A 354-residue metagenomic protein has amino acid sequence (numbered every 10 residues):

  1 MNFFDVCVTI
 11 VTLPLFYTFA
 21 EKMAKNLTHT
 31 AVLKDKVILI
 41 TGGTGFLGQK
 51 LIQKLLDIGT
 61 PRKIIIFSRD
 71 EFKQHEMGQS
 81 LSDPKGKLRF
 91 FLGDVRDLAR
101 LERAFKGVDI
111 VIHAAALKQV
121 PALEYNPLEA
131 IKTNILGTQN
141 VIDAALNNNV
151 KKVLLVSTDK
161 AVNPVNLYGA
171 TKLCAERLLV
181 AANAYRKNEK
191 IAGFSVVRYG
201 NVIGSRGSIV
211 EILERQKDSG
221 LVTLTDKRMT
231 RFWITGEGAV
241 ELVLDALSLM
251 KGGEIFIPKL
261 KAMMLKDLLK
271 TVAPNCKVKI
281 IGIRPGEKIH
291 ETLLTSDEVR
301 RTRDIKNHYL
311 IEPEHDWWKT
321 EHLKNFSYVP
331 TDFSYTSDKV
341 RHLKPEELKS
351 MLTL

Functional and structural regions predicted by a protein language model:
N26-K36, V141, N147, R177 (+1 more regions): Strand-loop microenvironment adjacent to phosphate/nucleotide-handling motifs in alpha/beta enzyme folds
I38-K54: N-terminal Rossmann NAD(P)H-binding glycine-rich loop of SDR-like oxidoreductase domains
T41, F105-A114, L155: Rossmann-fold scaffold of SDR-type NAD(P)-dependent oxidoreductases
T60-K73: Conserved glycine-rich Rossmann-like NAD(P)H-binding loop of the short-chain dehydrogenase/reductase
S68, F91-L92, K132: Conserved residues in the N-terminal Rossmann fold of short-chain dehydrogenase/reductase
R89-I110: Conserved Rossmann-fold cofactor-binding substructure of NAD(P)-dependent oxidoreductases
H113, L117-P121, Y125-L173, R177 (+1 more regions): Conserved Rossmann-fold NAD(P)-dependent oxidoreductase catalytic core, especially the SDR/UDP-sugar
